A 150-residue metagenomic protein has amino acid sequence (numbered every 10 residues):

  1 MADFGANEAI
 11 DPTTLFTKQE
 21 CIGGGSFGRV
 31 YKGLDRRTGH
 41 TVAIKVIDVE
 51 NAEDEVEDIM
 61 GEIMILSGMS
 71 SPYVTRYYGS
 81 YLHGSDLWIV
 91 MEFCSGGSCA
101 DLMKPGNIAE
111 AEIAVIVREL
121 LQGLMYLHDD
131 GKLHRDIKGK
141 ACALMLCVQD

Functional and structural regions predicted by a protein language model:
G24-G25, M69-P72: Conserved N-lobe motifs of Hanks-type protein kinase catalytic domains, especially the short loop(s) flanking
R29: Conserved N-lobe ATP-binding subsite of Hanks-type protein kinase domains, especially the beta3 VAIK lysine
L34-T41: Conserved N-lobe loop of protein kinases adjacent to the ATP-binding glycine-rich P-loop
T41, V46-S70: Conserved N-lobe beta3->alphaC-helix segment of eukaryotic protein kinase catalytic domains
G79-S80: A short, aromatic-enriched beta-strand patch in the conserved N-lobe beta-sheet of the protein kinase catalytic domain
G84-S98, L102: Conserved short submotifs of the Hanks-type protein kinase catalytic core that shape the nucleotide-binding pocket
I116-V117: Activation segment signature within eukaryotic-like protein kinase domains
Q122-K132: Protein kinase catalytic-loop region centered on the HRD/HxD motif
